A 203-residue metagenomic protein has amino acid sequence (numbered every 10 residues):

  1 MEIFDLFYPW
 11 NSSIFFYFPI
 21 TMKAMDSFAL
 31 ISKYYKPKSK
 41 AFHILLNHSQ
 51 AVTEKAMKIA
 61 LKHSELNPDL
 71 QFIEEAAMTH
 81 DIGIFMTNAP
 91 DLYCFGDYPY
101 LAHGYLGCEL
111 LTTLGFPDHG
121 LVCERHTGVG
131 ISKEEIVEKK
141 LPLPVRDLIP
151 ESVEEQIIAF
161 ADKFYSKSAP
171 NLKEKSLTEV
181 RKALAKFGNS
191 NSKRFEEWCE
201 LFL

Functional and structural regions predicted by a protein language model:
S13: Short polybasic linear motifs
F16-Y100: Acidic/His-rich, divalent-metal-binding segments that scaffold phosphate/diphosphate chemistry
S32, T53, M57, G107-T112 (+1 more regions): Amphipathic alpha-helical segments within well-ordered protein domains
E65-L177: Divalent metal-dependent catalytic cores for phosphoryl transfer on phosphate-bearing substrates
L184-L203: Charged phosphate-binding loop/patch that engages nucleotide di/tri-phosphates or the phosphate backbone of nucleic
